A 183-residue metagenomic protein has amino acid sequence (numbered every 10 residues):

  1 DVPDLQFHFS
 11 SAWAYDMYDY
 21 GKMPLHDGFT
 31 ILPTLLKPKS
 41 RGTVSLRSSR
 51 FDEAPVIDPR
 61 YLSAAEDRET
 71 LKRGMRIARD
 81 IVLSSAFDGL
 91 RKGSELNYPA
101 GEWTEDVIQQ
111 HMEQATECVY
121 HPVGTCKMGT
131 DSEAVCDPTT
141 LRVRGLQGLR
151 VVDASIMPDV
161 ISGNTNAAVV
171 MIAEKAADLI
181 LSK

Functional and structural regions predicted by a protein language model:
D1-A168, A176-K183: FAD-dependent oxidoreductase catalytic-site/capping-region signature
